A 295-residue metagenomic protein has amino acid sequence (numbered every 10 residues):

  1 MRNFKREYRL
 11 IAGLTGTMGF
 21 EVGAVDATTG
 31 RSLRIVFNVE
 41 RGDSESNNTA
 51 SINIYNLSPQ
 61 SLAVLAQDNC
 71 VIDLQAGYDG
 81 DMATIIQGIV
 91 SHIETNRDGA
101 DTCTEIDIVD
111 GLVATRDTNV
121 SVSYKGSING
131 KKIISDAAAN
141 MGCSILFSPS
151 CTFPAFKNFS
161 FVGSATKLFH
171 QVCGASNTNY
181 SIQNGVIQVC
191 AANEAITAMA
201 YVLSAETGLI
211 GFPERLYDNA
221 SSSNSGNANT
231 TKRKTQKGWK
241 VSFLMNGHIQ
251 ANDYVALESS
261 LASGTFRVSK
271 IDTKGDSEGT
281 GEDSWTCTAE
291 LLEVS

Functional and structural regions predicted by a protein language model:
M1-I106, G238, S295: Assembly/oligomerization scaffold segments
F37-S61, L65, N193-S295: An acidic/polar, Gly/Ser/Thr-rich interaction patch typically located in mid-to-C-terminal regions of proteins
Q87, K131-S135, T166-H170, Q236-G238 (+1 more regions): Extracytoplasmic/secreted envelope proteins and their assembly/folding machinery, especially bacterial periplasmic
R97, D101-V113, N140-A220: Short beta-strand-centered interaction patches in the first periplasmic/extracellular domains of large envelope
D101-D117, T280-S295: Short solvent-exposed strand/turn elements
T118-S127, A155-F159: Second-shell loop/turn segments in exported
G130-S144: Glycine-rich, acidic and aromatic/proline-enriched surface loops and short helix-turn segments that act as binding
